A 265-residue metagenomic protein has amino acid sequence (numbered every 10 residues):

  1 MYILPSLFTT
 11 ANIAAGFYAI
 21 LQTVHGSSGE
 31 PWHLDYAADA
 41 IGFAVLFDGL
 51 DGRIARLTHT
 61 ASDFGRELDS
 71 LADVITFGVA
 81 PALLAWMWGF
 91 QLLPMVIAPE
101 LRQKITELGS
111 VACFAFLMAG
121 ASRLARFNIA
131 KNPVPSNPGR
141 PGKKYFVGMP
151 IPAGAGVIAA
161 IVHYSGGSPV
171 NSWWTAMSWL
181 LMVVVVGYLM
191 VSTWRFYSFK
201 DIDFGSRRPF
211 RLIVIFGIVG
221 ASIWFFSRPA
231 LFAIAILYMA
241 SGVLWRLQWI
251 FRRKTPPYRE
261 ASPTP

Functional and structural regions predicted by a protein language model:
M1-G49, I234, W245-R246, P265: Topogenic membrane-insertion module of multi-pass membrane proteins
L4-Y18, T76-L83, A153, V157: The first (N-terminal) embedded transmembrane alpha-helix
L7, D39, L57-R126: Multi-pass membrane catalytic core of lipid/isoprenoid biosynthesis enzymes
A14, L50, I54, L71 (+1 more regions): Active-site His/Glu-centered metal-binding helix of metallohydrolases
Y18-D39, A82-C113, I161-W179, F225-P229: Helix-coil boundary and interhelical linker segments in multi-pass alpha-helical membrane proteins
S28-L34, H59-F64, L68, V134: Juxtamembrane helix-boundary/capping and inter-helix hinge elements in multi-pass membrane proteins
G52-S62, F127-K144: Cytosolic, membrane-interface loops and tails of multi-pass inner-membrane proteins
P135-P265: C-terminal membrane-associated helical module and adjoining short loops/tails
